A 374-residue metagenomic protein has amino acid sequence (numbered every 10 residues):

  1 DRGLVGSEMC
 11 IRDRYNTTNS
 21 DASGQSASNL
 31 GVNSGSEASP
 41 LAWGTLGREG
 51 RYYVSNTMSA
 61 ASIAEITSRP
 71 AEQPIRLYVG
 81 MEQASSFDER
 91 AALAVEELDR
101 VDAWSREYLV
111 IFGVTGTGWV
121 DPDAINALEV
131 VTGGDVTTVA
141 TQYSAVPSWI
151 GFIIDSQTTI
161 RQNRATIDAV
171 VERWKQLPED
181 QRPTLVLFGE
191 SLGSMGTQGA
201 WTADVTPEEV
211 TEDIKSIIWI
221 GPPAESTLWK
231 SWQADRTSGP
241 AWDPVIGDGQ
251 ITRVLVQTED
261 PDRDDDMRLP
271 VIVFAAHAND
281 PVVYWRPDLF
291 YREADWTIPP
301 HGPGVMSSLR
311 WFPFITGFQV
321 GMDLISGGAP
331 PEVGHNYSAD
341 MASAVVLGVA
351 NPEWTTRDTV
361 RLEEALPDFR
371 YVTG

Functional and structural regions predicted by a protein language model:
G3-I11: Short, small-residue-biased leader/transition segments that mark boundaries at the very start of proteins
V5, S105, E212: Structured loop/turn residues at beta-strand edges in well-structured enzyme cores
I11-D13, V110: Short, low-complexity export/processing leader segments characterized by acidic and small residues
D13-S20: Gly/Ser-rich, low-complexity
A22-P207, I217-S226: Soluble catalytic regions of membrane-associated enzymes that act on cell-envelope and secretory-pathway components
E129-T132, T137-G374: Solvent-exposed soluble domains appended to multi-pass membrane proteins
